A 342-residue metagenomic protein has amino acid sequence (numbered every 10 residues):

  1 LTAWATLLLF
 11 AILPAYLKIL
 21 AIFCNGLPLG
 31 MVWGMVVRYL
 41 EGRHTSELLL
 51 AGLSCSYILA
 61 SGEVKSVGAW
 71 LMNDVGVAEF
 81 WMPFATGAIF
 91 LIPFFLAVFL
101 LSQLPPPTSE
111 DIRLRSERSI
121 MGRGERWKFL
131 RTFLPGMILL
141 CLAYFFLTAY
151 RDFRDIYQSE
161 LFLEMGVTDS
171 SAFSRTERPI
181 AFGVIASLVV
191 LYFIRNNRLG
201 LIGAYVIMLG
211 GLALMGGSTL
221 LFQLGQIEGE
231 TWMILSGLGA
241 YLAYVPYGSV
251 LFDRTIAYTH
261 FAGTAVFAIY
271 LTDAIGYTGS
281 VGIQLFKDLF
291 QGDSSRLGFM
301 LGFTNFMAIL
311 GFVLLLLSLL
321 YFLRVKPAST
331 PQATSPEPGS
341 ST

Functional and structural regions predicted by a protein language model:
L1-P14, V189-F193, M208-G225: C-terminal ends and interior cores of transmembrane alpha-helices in multi-pass membrane transporters/permeases
T6, Y16-V32, Q226-P246: Hydrophobic core of transmembrane alpha-helices in multi-pass small-molecule transporters, especially MFS/SLC-type
G30-T45, Q158, L242-H260: Intracellular juxtamembrane helix-capping segments at the cytosolic ends of symmetry-related transmembrane helices
S46-N73, I89-P93, I269-I283: Glycine-rich segments within core transmembrane alpha-helices of 12-TM secondary carriers
E47, M72-L140, E164, I194-N196 (+1 more regions): Intracellular loop-helix junctions on the cytosolic face of multi-pass helical membrane proteins
G166-N197, G211: Transmembrane alpha-helices of Major Facilitator/SLC transporters
L199-P246: C-terminal transmembrane helical hairpin of 12-TM major facilitator-type secondary transporters
T255-Q291: A late C-terminal transmembrane helix in Major Facilitator Superfamily
